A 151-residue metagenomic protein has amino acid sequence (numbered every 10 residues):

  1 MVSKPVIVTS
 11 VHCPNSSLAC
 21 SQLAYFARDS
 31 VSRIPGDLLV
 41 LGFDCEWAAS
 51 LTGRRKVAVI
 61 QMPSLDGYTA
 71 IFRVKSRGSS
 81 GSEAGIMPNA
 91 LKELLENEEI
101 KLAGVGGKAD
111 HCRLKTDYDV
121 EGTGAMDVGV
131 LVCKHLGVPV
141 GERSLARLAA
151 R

Functional and structural regions predicted by a protein language model:
M1-L41, G78, M87, V128: N-terminal accessory regions of nucleic-acid-interacting proteins
D37-L41, K56-A58, Y68-A70: Core residues of folded domains in eukaryotic genome-function proteins
V40-R54: Short acidic, Gly/Ser-rich segments with clustered Asp/Glu that frequently serve as metal-coordination loops in enzyme
F43-C45, F72-K75, A103-G107: Short His-Asn-centered micro-motif
W47-A49, V59, I86-E93, C112 (+1 more regions): Short secondary-structure capping micro-motifs at structural edges
G53-P63: Polyanion/phosphate-binding surface patch
Q61-L65, I100, G107-R151: Metal-dependent phosphoesterase core characteristic of DEDDh/y 3'-5' exonuclease domains
Y68-E96, I100: Nucleic-acid-processing active sites and adjacent nucleic-acid-binding tracks, predominantly divalent metal-dependent
